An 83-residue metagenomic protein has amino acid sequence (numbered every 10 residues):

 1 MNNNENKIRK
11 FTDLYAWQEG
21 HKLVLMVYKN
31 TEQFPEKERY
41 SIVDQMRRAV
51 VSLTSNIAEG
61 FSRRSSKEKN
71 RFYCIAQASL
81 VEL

Functional and structural regions predicted by a protein language model:
M1-E82: Amphipathic alpha-helical assembly/interaction segments
